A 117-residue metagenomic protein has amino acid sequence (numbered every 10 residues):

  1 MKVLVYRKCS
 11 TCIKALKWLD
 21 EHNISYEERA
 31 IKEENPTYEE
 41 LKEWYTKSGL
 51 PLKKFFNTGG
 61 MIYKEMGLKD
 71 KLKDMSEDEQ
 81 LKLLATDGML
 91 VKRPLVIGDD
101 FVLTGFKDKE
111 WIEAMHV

Functional and structural regions predicted by a protein language model:
M1-H22, Y26-I31: Local sequence-structure signature of Cys/Sec-based thiol-disulfide redox active-site neighborhoods
E33-V117: Thiol/selenol-based redox catalytic cores and closely related redox-interacting motifs
